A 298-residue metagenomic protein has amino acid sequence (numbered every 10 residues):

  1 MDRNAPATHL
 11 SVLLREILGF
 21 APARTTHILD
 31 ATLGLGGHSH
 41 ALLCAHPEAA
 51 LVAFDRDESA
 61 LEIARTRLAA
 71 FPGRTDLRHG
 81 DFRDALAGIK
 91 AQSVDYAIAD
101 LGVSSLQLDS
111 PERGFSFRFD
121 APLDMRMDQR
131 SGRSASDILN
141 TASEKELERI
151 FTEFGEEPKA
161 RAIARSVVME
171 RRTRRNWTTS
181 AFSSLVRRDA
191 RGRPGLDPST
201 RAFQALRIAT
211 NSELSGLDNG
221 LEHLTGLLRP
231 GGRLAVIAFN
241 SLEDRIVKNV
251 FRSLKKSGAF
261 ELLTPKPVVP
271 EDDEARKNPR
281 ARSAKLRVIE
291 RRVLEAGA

Functional and structural regions predicted by a protein language model:
M1-A298: S-adenosyl-L-methionine-dependent methyltransferase catalytic core, i.e., the SAM/SAH-binding region
